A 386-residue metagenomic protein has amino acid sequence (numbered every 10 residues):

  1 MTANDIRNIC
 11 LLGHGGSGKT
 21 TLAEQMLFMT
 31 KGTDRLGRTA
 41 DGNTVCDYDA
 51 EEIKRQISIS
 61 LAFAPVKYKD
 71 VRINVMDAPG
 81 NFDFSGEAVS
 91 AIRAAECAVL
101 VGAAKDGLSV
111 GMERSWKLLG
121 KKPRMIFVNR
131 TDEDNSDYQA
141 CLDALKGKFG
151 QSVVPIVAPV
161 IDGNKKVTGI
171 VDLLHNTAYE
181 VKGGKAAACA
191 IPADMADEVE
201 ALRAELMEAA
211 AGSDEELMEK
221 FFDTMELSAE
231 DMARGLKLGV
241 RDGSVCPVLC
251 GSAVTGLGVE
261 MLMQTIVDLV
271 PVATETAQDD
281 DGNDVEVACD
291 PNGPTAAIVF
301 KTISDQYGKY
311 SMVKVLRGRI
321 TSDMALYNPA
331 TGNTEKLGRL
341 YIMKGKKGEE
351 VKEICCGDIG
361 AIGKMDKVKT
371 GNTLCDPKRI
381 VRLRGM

Functional and structural regions predicted by a protein language model:
M1-M386: Structural and coupling elements of P-loop NTPases
